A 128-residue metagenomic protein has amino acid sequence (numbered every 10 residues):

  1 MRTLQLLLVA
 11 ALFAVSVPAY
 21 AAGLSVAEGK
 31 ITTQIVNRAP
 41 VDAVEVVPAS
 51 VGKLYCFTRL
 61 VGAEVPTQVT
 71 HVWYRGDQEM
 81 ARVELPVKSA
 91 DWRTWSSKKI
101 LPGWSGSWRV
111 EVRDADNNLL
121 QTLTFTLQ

Functional and structural regions predicted by a protein language model:
S16-P18: N-terminal signal peptide c-region/cleavage motif recognized by signal peptidases
A21-V51: Short, compositionally biased P/S/T/A/G/V-rich stretches that sit at domain boundaries
V51, P66, S105-S107: Extracellular Ig-like/FN3 beta-sandwich strand-entry sites
L54-V61: Short edge beta-strand/loop segments characteristic of extracellular beta-sandwich folds
F57, W92-I100: Exposed aromatic-hydrophobic patches
H71-R75, V112: Conserved aromatic beta-strand anchor motif in extracellular beta-sandwich/beta-rich domains
P86-W92: Short proline/glycine- and polar residue-rich coil/turn motifs
I100-L101, R109-L127: Short, exposed beta-strand-loop hairpins at the edges of beta-sheets in extracellular/periplasmic proteins
